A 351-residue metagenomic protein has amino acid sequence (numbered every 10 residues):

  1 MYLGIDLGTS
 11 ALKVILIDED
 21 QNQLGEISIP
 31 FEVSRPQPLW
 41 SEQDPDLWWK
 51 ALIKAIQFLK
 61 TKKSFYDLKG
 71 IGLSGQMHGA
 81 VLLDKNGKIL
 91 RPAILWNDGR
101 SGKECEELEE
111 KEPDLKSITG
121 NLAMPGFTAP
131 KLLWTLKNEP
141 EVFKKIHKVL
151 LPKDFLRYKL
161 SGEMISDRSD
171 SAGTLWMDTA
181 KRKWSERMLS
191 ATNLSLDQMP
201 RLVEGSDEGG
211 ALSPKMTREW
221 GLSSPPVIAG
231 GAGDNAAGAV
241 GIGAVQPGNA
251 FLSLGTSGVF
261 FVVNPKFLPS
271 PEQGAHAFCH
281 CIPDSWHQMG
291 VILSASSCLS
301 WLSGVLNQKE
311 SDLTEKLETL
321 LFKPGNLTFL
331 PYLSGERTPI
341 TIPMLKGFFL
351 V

Functional and structural regions predicted by a protein language model:
M1-R91, S117, K145, T217-R218 (+2 more regions): N-terminal glycine/serine-rich phosphate-binding loop of ATP-dependent small-molecule kinases, especially carbohydrate
L3-G4, L108-L122, G126-F127, L133-I165 (+3 more regions): Active-site core segments that coordinate phosphate-bearing ligands/cofactors across diverse enzyme families
G8-A11, D67-K69, S74-Q76, T128 (+4 more regions): Short, basic and Ser/Thr-rich N-terminal targeting/leader segments
A11, E204-L212, A232, G258: Glycine-rich phosphate-binding loops at beta-strand->alpha-helix junctions
Q21, D44, I71, D98 (+3 more regions): Residue-level signal for inorganic ion chemistry
I29-P30, W96, S171, S195 (+1 more regions): A generic structural motif
Q57-W96, N121-G126, R157-D178, R201-E204 (+1 more regions): Short beta-strand-loop/turn "lid" adjacent to the catalytic site in phosphate-handling enzymes
I94, D98-E110: Short alpha-helix plus adjacent loop in nuclease-associated cores
